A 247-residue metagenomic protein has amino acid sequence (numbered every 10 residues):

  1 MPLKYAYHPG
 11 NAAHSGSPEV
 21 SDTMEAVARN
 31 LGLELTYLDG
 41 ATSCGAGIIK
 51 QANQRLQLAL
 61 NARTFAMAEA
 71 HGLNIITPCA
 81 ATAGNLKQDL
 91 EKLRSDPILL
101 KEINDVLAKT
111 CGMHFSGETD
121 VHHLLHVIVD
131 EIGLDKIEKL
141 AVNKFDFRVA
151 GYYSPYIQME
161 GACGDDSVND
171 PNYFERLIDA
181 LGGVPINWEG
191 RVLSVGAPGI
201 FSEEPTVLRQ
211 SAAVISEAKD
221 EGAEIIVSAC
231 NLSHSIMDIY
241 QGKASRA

Functional and structural regions predicted by a protein language model:
M1-A247: Iron-sulfur cluster-binding electron-transfer modules in prokaryotic oxidoreductases
